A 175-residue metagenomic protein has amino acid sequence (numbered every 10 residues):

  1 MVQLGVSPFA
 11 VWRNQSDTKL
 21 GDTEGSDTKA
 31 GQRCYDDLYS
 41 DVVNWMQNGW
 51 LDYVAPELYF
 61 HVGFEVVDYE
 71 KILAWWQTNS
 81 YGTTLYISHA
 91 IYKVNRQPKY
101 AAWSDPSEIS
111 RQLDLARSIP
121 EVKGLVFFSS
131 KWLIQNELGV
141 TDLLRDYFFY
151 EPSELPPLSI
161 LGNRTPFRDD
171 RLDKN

Functional and structural regions predicted by a protein language model:
M1-L38, T83-V94: Aromatic-lined carbohydrate-recognition surfaces of secreted/lumenal glycan-active proteins
Y39-E65, S80-R171: Substrate-binding cleft of secreted/luminal carbohydrate-active enzymes
E65-L73: Active-site-adjacent beta->alpha loops and helix N-cap segments on the catalytic face of soluble alpha/beta enzymes
A74-T78: Short, surface-exposed basic-aromatic patches at helix termini and helix-loop junctions that form
K174-N175: C-terminal accessory/binding modules appended to enzymatic or scaffolding proteins
